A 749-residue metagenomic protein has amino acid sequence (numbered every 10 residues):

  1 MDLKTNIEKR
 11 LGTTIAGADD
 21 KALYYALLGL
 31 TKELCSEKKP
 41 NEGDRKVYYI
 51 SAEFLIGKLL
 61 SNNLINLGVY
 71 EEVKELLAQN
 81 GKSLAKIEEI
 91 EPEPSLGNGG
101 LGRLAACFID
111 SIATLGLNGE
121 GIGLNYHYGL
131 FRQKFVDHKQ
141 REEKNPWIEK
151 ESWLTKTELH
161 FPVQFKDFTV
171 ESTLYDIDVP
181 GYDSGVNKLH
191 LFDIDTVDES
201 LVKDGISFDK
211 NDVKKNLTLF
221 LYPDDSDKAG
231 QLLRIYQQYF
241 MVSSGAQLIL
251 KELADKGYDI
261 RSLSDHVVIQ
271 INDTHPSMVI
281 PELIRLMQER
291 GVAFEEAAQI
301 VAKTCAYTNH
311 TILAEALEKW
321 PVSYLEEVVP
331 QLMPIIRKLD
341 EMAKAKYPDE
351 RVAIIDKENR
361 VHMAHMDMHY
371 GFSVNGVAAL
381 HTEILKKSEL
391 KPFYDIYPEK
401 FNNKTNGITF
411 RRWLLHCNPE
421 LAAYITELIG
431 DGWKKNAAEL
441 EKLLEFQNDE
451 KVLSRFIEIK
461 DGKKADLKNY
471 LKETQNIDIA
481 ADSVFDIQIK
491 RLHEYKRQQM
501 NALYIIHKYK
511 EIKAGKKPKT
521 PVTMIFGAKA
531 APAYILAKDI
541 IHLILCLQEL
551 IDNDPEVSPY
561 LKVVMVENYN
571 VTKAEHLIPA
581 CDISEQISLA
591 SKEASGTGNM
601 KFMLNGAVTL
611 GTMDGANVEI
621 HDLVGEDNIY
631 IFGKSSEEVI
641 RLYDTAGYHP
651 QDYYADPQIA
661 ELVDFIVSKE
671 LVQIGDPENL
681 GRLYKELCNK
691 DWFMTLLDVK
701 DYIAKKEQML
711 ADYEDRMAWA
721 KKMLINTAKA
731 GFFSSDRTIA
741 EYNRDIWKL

Functional and structural regions predicted by a protein language model:
M1-L749: A conserved ligand/cofactor-binding region detector
